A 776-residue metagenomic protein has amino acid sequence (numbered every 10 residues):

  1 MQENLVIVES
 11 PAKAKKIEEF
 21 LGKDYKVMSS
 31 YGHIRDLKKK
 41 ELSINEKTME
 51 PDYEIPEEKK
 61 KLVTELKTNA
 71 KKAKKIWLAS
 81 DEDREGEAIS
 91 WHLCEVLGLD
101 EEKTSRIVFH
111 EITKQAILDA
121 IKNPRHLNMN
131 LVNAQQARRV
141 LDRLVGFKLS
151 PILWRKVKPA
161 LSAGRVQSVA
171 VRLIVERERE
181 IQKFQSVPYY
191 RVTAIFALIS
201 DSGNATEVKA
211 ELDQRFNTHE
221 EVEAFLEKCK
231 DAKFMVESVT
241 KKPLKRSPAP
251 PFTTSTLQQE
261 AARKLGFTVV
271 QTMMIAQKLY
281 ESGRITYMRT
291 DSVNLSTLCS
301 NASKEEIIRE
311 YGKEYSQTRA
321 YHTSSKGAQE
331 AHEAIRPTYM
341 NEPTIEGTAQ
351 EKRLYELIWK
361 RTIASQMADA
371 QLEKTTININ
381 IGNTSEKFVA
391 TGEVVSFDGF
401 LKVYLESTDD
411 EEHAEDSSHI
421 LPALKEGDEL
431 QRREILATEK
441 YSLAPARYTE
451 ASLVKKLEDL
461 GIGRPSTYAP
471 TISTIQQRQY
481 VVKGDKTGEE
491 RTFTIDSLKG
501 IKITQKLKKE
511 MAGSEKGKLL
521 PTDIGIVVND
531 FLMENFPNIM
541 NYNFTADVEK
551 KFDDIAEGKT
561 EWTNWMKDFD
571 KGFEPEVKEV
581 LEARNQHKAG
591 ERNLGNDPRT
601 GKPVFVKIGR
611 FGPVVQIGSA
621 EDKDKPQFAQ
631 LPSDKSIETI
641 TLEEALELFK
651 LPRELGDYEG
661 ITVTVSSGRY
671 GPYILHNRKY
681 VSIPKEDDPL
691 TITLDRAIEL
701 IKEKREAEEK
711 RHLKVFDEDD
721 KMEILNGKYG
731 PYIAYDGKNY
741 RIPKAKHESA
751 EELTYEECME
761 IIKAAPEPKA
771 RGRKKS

Functional and structural regions predicted by a protein language model:
M1-R139, K148, D213, G312 (+4 more regions): Intrinsically disordered, low-complexity regulatory segments
Q2-N4, K16, Y25, S150 (+3 more regions): Basic, low-complexity terminal or inter-domain segments flanking catalytic cores
H33, H92, Q167, A328 (+1 more regions): Histidine-centered active-site/metal-ligand motif
D52, S80-E82, L99-S105, P124-V132 (+6 more regions): Short, polar/flexible loop-turn hinges at active-site or ligand-entry regions and domain interfaces
I112-A194, K241-K245: C-terminal or mid-to-C-terminal helical accessory/interaction module adjacent to the motor/catalytic core
F216-P250, K425-Q431, L436-E439: Metal- or metallocofactor-binding catalytic centers and their adjacent structured scaffolds across diverse enzyme
Q258-E260, K264-Q271: A conserved hydrophobic secondary-structure block that centers on an alpha-helix together with its immediately flanking
